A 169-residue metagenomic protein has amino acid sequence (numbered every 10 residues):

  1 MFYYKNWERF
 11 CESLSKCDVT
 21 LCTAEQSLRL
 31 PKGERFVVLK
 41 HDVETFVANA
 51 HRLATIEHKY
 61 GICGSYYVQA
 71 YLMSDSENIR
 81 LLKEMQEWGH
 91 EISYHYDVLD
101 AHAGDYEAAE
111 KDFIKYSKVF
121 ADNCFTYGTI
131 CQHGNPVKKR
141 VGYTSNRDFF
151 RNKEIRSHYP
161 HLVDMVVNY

Functional and structural regions predicted by a protein language model:
M1-Y4, G89, K153, V163: Generic detection of intrinsically disordered/low-complexity segments and helix-coil linkers/edges
F2-W88: Active-site beta->alpha N-cap acidic-glycine motif
Q26, Q69-Y71, D97-L99, Q132-N135: An acidic- and aromatic-residue-enriched active-site/binding cleft used to recognize and process polar
D42, H95, I130: Conserved, mostly hydrophobic/aromatic
G64, I92, Y127: Hydrophobic anchor at the start of a short beta-strand that flanks the dinucleotide cofactor-binding loop
Q69, H90, Y94-E107: Structural motif corresponding to the early beta-alpha repeats
L99-Y169: Catalytic domains of cell-wall/extracellular-matrix polysaccharide-remodeling enzymes, centered on de-N-acetylation
